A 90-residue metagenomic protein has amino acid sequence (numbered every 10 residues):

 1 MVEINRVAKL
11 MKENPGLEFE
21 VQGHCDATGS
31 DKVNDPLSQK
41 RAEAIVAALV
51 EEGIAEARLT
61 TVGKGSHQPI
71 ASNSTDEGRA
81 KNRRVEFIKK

Functional and structural regions predicted by a protein language model:
V7: Conserved alpha-helical elements of the SDR catalytic core
K12-N14, Q22-K90: Periplasmic OmpA-like peptidoglycan-binding domain that tethers envelope proteins to the cell wall
